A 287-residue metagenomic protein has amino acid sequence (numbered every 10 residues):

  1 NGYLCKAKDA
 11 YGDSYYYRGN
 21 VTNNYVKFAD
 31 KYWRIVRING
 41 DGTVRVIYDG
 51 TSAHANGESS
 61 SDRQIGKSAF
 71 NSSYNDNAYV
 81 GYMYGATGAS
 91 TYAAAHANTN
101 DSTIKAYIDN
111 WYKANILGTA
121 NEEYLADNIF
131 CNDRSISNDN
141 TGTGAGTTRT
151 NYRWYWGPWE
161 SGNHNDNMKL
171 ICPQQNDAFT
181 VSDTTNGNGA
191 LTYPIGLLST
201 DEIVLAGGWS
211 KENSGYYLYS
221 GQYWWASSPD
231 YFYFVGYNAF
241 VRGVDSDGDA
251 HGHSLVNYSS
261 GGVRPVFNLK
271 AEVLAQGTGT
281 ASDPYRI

Functional and structural regions predicted by a protein language model:
N1-I287: Long, domain-scale functional regions
